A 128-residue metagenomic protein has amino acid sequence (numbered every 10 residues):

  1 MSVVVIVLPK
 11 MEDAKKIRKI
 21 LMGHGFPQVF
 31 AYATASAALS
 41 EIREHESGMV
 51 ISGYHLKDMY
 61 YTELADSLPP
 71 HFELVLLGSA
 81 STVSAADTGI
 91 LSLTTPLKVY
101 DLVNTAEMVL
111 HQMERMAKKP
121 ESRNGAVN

Functional and structural regions predicted by a protein language model:
V3-V4: Conserved hydrophobic helix-helix packing surfaces used for dimerization/oligomerization
V7-P9: Conserved acidic carboxylate
M11-F30: Two-component/phosphorelay signaling modules centered on CheY-like receiver
K19, E63, L76-T95, N104: Alpha4 helix (beta4-alpha4-beta5 surface) of REC/receiver domains from two-component response regulators
A35, G48-P69, S79-S81: Conserved phosphotransfer microenvironments
E44-H45: Active-site charged/polar residues at nucleotide-handling catalytic sites that mediate phosphoryl, nucleotidyl
L97-L110: C-terminal output helix
Q112-N128: CheY-like receiver
